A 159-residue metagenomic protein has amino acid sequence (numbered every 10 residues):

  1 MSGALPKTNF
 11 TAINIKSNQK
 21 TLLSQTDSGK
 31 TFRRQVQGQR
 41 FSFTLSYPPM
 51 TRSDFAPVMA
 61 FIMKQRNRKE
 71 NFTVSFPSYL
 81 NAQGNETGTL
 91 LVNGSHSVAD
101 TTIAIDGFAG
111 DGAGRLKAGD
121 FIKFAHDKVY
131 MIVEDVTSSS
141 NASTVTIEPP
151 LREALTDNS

Functional and structural regions predicted by a protein language model:
M1-S159: Extracellular/virion structural assembly segments
